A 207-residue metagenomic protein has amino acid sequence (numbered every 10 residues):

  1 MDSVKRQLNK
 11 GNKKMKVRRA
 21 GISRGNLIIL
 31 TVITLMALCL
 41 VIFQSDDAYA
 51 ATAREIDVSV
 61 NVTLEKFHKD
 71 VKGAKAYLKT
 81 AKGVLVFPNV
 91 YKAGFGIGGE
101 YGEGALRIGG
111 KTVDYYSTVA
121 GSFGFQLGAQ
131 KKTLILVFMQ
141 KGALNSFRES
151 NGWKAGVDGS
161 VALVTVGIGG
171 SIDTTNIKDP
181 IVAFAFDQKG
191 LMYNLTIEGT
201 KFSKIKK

Functional and structural regions predicted by a protein language model:
M1-K14: N-terminal amphipathic/basic-hydrophobic helices that include classical n-h-c signal peptides and signal-anchor
S3, T34-L35, L78: Residue-level detector of transmembrane insertion/anchoring sites
K5, R18-G21, L38, Y49 (+1 more regions): Intrinsic disorder/low-complexity segments
L8, K16-I33: Bacterial N-terminal signal peptides that target proteins for export
L30-I42: Bacterial N-terminal signal peptides
I42-A50: Sec/Tat signal peptide C-region and signal peptidase I cleavage site
Y49-K207: Small-residue-enriched, tightly packed secondary-structure blocks
